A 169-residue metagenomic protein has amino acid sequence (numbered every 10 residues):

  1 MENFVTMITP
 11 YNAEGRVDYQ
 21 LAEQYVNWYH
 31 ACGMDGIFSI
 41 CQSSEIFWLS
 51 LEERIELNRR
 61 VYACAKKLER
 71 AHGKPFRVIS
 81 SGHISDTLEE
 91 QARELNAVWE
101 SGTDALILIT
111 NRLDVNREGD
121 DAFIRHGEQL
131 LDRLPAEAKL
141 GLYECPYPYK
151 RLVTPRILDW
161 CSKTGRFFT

Functional and structural regions predicted by a protein language model:
M1-L152: Active-site beta->alpha loop and helix N-cap motifs at the rims of alpha/beta catalytic domains
K150-T169: Beta/alpha (TIM)-barrel catalytic core signal, keyed to glycine-rich beta->alpha loops juxtaposed to Asp/Glu that bind
